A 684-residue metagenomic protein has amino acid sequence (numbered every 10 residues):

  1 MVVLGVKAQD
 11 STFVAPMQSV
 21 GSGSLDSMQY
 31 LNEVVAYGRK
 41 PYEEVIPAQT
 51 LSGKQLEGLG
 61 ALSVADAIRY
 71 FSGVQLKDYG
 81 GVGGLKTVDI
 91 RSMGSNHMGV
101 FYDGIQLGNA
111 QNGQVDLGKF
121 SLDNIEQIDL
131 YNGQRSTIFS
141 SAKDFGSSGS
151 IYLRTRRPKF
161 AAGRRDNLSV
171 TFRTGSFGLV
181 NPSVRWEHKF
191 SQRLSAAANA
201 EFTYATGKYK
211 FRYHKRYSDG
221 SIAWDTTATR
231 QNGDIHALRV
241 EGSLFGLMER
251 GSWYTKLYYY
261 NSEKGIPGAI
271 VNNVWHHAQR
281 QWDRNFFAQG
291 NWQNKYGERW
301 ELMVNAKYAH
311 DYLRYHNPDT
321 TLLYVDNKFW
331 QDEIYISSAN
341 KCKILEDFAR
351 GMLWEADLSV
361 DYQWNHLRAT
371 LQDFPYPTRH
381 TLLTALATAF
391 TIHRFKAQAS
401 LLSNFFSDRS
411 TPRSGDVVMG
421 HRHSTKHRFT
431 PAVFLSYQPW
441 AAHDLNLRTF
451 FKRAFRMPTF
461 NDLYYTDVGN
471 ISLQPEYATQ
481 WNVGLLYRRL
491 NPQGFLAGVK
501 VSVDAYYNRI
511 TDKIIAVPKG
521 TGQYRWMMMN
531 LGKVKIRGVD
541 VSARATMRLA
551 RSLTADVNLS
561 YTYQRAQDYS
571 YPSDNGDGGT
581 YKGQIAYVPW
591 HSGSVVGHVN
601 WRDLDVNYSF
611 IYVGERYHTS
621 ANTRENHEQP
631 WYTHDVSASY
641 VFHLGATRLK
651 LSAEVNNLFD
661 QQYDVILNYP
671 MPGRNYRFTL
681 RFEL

Functional and structural regions predicted by a protein language model:
S24-L59: N-terminal periplasmic "start-of-domain" segments of outer-membrane beta-barrel proteins
A65-Q106: Extracytoplasmic beta-strand/coil segments of soluble accessory domains associated with Gram-negative outer-membrane
L122-S169: A beta-strand signature from Gram-negative outer-membrane beta-barrel systems, especially the internal plug domain
G178-A205, R216-E263, R284-W300, N340 (+4 more regions): Transmembrane beta-barrel wall of Gram-negative outer-membrane proteins
G207-Y209, T227-R239, F245-M303, Y308-Y335 (+3 more regions): Flexible loop and strand-edge segments within Gram-negative outer membrane beta-barrel domains
M303-K307, D311-Y315, N446-K452, R456 (+2 more regions): Membrane-embedded beta-barrel scaffold of Gram-negative outer-membrane proteins
G351-N365, A369-N508: Structural signature of Gram-negative outer-membrane beta-barrels, strongest in the C-terminal barrel of TonB-dependent
R394, G498-R509, M527-Y617, R648: Gram-negative outer-membrane beta-barrel transporters
